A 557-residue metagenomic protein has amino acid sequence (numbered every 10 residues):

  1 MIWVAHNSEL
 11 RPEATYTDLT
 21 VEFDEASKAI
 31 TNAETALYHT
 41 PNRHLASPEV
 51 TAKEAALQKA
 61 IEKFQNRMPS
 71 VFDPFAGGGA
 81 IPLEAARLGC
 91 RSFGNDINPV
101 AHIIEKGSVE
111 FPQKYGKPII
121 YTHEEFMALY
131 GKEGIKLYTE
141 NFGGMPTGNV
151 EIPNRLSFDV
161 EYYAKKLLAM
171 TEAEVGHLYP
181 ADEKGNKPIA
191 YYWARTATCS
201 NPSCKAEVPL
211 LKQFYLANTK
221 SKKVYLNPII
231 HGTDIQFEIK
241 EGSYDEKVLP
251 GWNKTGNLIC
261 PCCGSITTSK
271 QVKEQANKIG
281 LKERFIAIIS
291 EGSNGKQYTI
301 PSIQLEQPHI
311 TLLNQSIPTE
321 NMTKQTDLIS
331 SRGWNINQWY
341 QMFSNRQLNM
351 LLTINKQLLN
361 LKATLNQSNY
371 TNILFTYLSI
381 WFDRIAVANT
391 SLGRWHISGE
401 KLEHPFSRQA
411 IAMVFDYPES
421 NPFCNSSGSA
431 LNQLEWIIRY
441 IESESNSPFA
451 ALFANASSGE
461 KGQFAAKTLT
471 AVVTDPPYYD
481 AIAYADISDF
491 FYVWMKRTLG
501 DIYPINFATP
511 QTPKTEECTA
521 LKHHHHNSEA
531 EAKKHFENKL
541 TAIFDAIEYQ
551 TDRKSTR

Functional and structural regions predicted by a protein language model:
M1-F72, A86-L469, V473, P477 (+3 more regions): Nucleic-acid modification enzymes, centered on SAM-dependent nucleic-acid methyltransferases
F72-G79: Class I SAM-dependent methyltransferase "Motif I" SAM/SAH-binding loop
G79-A80, I482: Conserved SAM/SAH-binding loop-helix junction of Class I S-adenosyl-L-methionine-dependent methyltransferases
H535, K539: Soluble or luminal CAZymes and related metallo-dependent hydrolases
T551-R553: Helix-to-beta-strand junctions that scaffold the AdoMet/dcAdoMet cofactor pocket in Class I SAM-dependent enzymes
